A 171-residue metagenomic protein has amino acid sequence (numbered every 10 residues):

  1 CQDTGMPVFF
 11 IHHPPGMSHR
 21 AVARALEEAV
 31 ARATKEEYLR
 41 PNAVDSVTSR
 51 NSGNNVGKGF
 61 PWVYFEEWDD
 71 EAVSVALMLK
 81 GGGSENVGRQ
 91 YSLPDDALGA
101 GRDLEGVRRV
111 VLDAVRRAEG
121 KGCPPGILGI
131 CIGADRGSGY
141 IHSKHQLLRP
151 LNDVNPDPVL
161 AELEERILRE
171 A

Functional and structural regions predicted by a protein language model:
C1-A171: Non-transmembrane, aqueous-exposed alpha-helical and coiled segments at domain scale
